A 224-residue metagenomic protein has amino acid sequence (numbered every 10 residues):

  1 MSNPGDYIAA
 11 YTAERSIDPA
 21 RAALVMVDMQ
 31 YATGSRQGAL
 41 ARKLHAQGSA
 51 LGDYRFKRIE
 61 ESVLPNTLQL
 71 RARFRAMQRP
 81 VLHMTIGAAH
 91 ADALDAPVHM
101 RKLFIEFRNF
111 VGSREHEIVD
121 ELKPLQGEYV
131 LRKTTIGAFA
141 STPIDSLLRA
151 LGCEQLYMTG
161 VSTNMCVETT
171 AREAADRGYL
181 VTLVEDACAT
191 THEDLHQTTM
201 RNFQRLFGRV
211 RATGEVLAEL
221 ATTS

Functional and structural regions predicted by a protein language model:
M1-A23, Y31, Q37-A41, L68-M77 (+2 more regions): Active-site-adjacent betaalpha module
T33, D53-I59, L156-Y157: Surface-exposed cleft-lining segments at the edges of enzyme active sites
Q37-F56: A solvent-exposed, charged loop/short amphipathic helix patch at secondary-structure junctions
K57-L68, D120: Alpha-helix-centered segments that form part of catalytic cores
E61, M77, M84: PIN/NYN-family metal-dependent endoribonuclease catalytic core
H83-G87, A91-D92: Catalytic-core segment of enzymes that process non-peptidic bonds
A96: A substrate-binding/cap region within the structured catalytic cores of diverse enzymes
